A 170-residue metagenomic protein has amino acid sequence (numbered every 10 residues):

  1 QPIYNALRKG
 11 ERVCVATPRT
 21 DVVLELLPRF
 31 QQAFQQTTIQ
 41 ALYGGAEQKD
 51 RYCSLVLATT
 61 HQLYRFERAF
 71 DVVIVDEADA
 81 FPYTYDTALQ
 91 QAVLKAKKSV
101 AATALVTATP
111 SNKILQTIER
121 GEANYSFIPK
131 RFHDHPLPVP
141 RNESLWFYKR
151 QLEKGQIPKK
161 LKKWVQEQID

Functional and structural regions predicted by a protein language model:
Q1-Y4: Walker A/P-loop
A6-L7, E11-L27, K154-D170: Conserved strand-helix element at the start of the C-terminal RecA-like helicase core
A6-R8, Q48-D50, R65-R68, K95-V100 (+2 more regions): Conserved catalytic network of the ASCE P-loop NTPase/AAA+ motor domain
E11-R12, T38, R51-V56, A69-V72 (+1 more regions): Loop/turn-to-beta-strand initiation segments
P18, G44, A108: Cofactor-binding loop segments of dinucleotide-utilizing enzymes, especially the Rossmann-like FAD- and NAD(P)+-binding
R19-V22, L63, D79-F81, S111: Residues immediately C-terminal
V23-E25, R29-R65: Inter-Walker segment of RecA-like/P-loop motor cores
R68-L152, Q156-K160: Post-DEXD/H (motif II) to motif III coupling segment of the RecA-like Helicase ATP-binding lobe
